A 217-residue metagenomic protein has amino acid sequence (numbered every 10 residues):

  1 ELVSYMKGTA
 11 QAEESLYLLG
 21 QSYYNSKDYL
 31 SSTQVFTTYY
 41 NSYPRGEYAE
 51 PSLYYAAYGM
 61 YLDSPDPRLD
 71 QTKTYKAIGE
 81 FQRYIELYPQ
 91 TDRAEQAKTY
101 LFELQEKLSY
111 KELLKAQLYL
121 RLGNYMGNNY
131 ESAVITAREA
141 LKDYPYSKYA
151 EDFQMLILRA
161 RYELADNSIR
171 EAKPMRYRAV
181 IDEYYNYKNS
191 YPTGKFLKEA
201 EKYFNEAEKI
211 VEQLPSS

Functional and structural regions predicted by a protein language model:
E1-S217: Acidic, polar-rich low-complexity tracts and alpha-helical solenoid repeat scaffolds
